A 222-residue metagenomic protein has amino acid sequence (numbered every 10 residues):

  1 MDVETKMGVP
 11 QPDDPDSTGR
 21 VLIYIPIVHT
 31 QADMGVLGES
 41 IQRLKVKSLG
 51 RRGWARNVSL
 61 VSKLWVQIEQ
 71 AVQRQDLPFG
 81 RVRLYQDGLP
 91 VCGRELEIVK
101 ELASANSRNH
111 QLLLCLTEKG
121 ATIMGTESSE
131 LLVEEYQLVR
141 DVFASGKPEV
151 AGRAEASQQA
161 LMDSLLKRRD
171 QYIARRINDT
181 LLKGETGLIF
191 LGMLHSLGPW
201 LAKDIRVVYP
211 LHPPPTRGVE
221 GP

Functional and structural regions predicted by a protein language model:
M1-P222: Compositional signal for N-terminal targeting/processing segments
